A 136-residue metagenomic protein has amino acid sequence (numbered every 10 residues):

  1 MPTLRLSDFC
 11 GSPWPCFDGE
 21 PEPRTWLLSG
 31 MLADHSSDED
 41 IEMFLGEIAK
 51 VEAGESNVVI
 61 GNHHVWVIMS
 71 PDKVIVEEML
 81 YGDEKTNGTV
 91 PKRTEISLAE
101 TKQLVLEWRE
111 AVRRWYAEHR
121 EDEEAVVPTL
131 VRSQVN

Functional and structural regions predicted by a protein language model:
M1-V59: Negatively charged, low-complexity tracts enriched in Asp/Glu with abundant Ser/Thr
R5, S37, K92, S97 (+1 more regions): Serine/threonine-rich low-complexity intrinsically disordered regions
D8, L45-E47, E110-E123: Generic hydrophobic segment detector
C10, L27, M31, K50 (+3 more regions): A near-ubiquitous, low-amplitude feature marking generic local secondary-structure context
G19-E22, W26, L45, E52 (+4 more regions): A generic structural signal for ordered alpha-helices
A53-Y116: Amphipathic protein-protein interaction modules
Y116-N136: Short, charged, intrinsically disordered terminal tails
